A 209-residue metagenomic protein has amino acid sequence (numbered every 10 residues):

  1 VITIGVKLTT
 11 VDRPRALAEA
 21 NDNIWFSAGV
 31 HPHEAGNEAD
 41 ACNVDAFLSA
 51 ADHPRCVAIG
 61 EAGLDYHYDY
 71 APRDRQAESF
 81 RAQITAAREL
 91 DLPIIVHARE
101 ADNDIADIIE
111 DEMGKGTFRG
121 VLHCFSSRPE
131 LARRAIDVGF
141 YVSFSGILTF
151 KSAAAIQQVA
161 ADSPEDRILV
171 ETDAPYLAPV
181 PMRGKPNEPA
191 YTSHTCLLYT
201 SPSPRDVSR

Functional and structural regions predicted by a protein language model:
V1-L8: N-terminal binding-site loop/beta-alpha segment at the start of enzyme catalytic domains that lines or forms
G5, P93-R99, V121-F125, G146: Catalytic beta/alpha-barrel core
L8-P93, V138-Y141, G146-K151: Active-site gating/metal-coordination segments in enzymes
T10-D12, D102-A106, R128-A132, A153: Short, well-ordered alpha-helical microsegments
P32, L64, E100, S126 (+2 more regions): Short, glycine/acidic-enriched loop or turn micro-motifs at the edges of active sites
V57, E112-S201: Active-site-adjacent C-terminal substructures of enzyme catalytic domains
I95-I109: Glycine- and Gly-Pro-enriched alpha-helical subdomains that act as flexible, kink-prone "lid/hinge" or packing modules
Y199-R209: Single conserved hydrophobic/aromatic residue that forms the stacking wall/gate of nucleotide- or nucleobase-binding
